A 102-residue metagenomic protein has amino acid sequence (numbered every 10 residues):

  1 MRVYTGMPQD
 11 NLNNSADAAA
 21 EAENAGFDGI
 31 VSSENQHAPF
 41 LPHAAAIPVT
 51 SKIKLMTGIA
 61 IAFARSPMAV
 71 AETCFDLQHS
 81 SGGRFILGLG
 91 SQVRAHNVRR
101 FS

Functional and structural regions predicted by a protein language model:
M1-T57, F63: N-terminal beta1-alpha1-beta2 module of alpha/beta enzyme domains
R2-P8, P67-S102: Flexible, glycine-rich active-site loops centered on histidine and acidic residues that chelate a metal or position
T57-G58, G88: A conserved short beta-strand
